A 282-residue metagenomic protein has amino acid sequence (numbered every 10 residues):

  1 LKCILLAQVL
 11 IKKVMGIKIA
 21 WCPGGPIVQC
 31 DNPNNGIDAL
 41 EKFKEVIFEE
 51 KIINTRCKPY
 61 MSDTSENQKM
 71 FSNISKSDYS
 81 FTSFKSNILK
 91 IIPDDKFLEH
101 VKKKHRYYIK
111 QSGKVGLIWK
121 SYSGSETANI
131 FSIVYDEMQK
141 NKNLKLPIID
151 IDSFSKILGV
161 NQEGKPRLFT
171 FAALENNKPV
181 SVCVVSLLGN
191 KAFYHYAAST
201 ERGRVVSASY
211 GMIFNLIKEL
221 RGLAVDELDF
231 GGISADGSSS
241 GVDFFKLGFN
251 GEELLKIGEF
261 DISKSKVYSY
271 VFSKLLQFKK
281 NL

Functional and structural regions predicted by a protein language model:
L1-G16, P59-T64, M70-F81, S86 (+1 more regions): A conserved beta-strand-loop-helix scaffold within acyl/acetyltransferase catalytic domains
L1-P33, I233: Non-cleavable N-terminal signal-anchor transmembrane helices
A20, T55-C57, A192, L228: Hydrophobic residues within beta-strands of alpha/beta enzymes
P23-N32, I92-P93, A197-V206, S234: A short, internal acetyl-CoA/4′-phosphopantetheine-binding micro-motif in the GNAT/acyltransferase core
I27-F71: A gly/proline- and charged-residue-enriched helix-loop-helix capping module
D38-V46, K156-Y270: Aromatic (often tryptophan-rich) hydrophobic motifs at membrane interfaces
M61-I118, E227, G232-L282: Terminal substrate-recognition subdomain of acyl/acetyltransferases
